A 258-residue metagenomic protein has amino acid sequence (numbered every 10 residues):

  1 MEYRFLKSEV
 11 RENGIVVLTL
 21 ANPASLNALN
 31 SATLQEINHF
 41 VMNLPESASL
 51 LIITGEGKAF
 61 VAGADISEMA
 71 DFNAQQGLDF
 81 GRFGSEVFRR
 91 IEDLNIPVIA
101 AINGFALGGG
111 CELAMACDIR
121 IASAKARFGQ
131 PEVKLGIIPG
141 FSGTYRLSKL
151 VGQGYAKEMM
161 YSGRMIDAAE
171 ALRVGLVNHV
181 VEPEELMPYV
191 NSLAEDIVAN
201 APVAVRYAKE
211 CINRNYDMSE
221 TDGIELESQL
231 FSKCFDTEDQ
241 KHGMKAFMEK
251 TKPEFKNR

Functional and structural regions predicted by a protein language model:
M1-E56, R89, M187: Conserved CoA-thioester-binding segment of acyl-CoA-metabolizing enzymes
M1-R4, K245-R258: Terminal low-complexity tails and localization/encapsulation signals of metabolic enzymes
P23, I121-A126, V177-E225, Q229-K233 (+2 more regions): C-terminal long alpha-helix characteristic of the crotonase
N38, E46-S47, G55-R90, A106 (+1 more regions): Glycine- (often His-adjacent) and acidic-residue-rich active-site loop that binds/positions the CoA thioester
V87, I91-N95, A101, L107-Y161 (+3 more regions): CoA-thioester-processing core
I119, E158, S162-R164, E170 (+2 more regions): Well-ordered beta-strand positions
